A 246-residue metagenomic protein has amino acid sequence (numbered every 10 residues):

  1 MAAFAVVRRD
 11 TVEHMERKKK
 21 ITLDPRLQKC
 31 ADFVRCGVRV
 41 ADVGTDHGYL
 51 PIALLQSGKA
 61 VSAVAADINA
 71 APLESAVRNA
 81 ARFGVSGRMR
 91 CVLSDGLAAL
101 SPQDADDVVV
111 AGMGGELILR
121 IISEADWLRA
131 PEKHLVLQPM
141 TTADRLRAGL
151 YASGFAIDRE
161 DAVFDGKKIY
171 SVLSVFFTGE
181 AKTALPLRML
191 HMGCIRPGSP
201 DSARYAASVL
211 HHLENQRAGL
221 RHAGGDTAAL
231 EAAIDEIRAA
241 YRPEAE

Functional and structural regions predicted by a protein language model:
E16-P25, A98, D104, E116-E246: Class I S-adenosyl-L-methionine
I21-G37: Conserved alpha-helix/loop element of class I SAM-dependent methyltransferases that forms part of the SAM/SAH-binding
G37-D46: Conserved class I S-adenosyl-L-methionine
G48, I52: Glycine-rich SAM-binding Motif I of class I
S62-D67: Conserved SAM-binding motif I beta-strand of class I
N69-A71: Conserved SAM/SAH-binding beta-strand->alpha-helix loop
E74-Q103: S-adenosyl-L-methionine
A105-G112: Short SAM/SAH-binding signature in class I
